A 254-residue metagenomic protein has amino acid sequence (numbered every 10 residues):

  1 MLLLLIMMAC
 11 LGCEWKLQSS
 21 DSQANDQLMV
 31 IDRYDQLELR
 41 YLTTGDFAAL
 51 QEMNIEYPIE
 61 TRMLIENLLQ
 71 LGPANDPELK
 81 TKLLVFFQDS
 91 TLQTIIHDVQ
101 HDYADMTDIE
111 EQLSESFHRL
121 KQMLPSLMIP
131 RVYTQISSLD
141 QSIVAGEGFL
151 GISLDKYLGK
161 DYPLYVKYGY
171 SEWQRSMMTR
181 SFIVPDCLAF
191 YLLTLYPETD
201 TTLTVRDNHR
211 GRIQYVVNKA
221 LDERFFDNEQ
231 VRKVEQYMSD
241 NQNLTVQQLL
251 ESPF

Functional and structural regions predicted by a protein language model:
M1-L4: Sec-dependent signal peptide recognition, specifically the positively charged N-region followed immediately by
A9-G12: C-terminal motif of bacterial Sec signal peptides marking the signal peptidase cleavage site
E14-V85: N-terminal mature-domain "stem" immediately C-terminal to a signal peptide or N-terminal signal-anchor/transmembrane
K82-F254: Acidic/His-rich structured neighborhood in mature extracellular/periplasmic domains
